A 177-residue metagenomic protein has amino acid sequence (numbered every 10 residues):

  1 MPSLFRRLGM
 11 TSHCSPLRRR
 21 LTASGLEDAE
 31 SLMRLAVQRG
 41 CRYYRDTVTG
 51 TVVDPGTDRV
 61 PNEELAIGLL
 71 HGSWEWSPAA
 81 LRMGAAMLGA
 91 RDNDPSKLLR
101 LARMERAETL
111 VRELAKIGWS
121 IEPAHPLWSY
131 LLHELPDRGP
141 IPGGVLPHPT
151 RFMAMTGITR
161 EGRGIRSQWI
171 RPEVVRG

Functional and structural regions predicted by a protein language model:
M1, M10, M33, M83 (+3 more regions): Detector for methionine-enriched segments
M1-A23: Basic, Lys/Arg-rich alpha-helical nucleic-acid-recognition elements, primarily the DNA-binding modules of transcription
P2, G40-C41, L127, P149: Generic intrinsically disordered, low-complexity segments enriched for polar/acidic and small residues
C14, A36-V37, V145, G162: Short linear sequence motifs
L17-Q38: Short, charged recognition helix plus adjacent turn of helix-turn-helix-like nucleic-acid-binding domains
Y44-P140: Mid-protein regulatory/catalytic core that forms ligand/cofactor-binding pockets and protein-protein interaction
E122-G177: Charge-dense, extended regions
